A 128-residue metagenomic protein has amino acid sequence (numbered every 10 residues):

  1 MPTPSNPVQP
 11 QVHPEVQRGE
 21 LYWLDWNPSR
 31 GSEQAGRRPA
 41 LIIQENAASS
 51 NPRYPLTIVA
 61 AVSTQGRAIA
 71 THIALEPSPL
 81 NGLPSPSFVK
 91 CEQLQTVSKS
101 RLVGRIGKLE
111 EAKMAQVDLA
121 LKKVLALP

Functional and structural regions predicted by a protein language model:
M1-P128: Conserved functional hotspots at enzyme active or ligand-binding sites that engage polyanionic ligands
